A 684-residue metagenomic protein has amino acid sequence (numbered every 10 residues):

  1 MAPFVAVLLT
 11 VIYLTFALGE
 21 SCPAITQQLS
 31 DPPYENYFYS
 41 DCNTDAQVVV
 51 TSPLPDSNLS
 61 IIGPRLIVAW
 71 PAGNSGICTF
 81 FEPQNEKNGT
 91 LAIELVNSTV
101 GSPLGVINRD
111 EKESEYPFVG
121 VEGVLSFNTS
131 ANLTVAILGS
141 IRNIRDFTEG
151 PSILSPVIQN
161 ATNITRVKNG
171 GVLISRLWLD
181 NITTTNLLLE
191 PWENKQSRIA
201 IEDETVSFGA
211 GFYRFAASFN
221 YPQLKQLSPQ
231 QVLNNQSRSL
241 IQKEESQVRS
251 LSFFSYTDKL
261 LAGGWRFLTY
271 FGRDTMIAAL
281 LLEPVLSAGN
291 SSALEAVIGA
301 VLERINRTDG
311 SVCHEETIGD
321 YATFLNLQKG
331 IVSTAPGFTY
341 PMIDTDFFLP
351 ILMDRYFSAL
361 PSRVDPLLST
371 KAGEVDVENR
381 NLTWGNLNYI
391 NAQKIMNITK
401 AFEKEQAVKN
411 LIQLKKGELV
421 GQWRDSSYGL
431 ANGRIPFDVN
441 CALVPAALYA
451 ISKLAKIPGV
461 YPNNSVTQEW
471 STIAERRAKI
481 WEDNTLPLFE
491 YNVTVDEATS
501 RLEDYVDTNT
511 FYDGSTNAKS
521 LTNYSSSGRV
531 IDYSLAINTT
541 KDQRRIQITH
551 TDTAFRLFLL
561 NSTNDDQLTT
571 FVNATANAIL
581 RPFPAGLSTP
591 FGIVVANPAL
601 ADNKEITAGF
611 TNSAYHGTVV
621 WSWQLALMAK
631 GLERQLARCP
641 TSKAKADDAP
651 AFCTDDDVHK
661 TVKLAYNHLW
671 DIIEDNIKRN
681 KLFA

Functional and structural regions predicted by a protein language model:
M1-K243, K259, G263-T269, R273-M276 (+8 more regions): Terminal accessory carbohydrate-recognition/targeting modules of carbohydrate-active enzymes
E113-G171, L454, P462-D507, A637-F683: Beta-rich accessory regions
Y221-L224, S228-W265, T308-L327, A401-R434 (+2 more regions): Extended glycan-interaction surfaces of carbohydrate-active proteins
F267, Q328-Y356, D513, Y533-F571 (+1 more regions): C-terminal capping/lid segments that line or modulate ligand- or cofactor-binding pockets
L268-K404, C441, L448, W621-C639: Aromatic-rich carbohydrate-recognition surfaces in CAZymes
P284-E295, Y356-Y389, A455-Q468, L560-A576 (+1 more regions): Structural helix-adjacent loops and short alpha-helical linkers that scaffold large soluble proteins
Q393, A442-P445, Y449, E475 (+2 more regions): Generic structural signal for well-ordered, non-transmembrane alpha-helical segments in soluble/cytosolic regions
I435-A455: P-loop NTPase catalytic cores that bind/hydrolyze ATP
